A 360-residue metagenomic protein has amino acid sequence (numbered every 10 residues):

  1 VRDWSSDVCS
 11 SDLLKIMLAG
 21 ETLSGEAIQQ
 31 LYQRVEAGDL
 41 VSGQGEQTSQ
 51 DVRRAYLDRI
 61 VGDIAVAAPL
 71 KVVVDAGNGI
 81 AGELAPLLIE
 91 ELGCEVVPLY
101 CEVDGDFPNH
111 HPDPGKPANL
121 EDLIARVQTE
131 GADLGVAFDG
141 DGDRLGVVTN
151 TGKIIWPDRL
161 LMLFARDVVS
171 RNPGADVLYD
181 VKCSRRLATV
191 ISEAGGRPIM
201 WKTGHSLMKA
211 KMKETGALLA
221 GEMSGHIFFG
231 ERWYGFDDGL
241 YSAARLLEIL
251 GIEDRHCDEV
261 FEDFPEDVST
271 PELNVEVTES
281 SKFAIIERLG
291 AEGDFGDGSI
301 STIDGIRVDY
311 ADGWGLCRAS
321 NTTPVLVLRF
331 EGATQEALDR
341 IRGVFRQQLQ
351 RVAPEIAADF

Functional and structural regions predicted by a protein language model:
V1-V8: Single conserved hydrophobic/aromatic residue that forms the stacking wall/gate of nucleotide- or nucleobase-binding
S6, M17, D75, A137-D139 (+2 more regions): Short beta-strand segments
C9-D12, G79-L84, G140-L145, L187: Short glycine/serine/threonine-rich phosphate/pyrophosphate-binding segments that cradle anionic phosphate groups
D12-E130: Gly/Ser/Thr-enriched, mixed-charge loops and adjacent short helices that form phosphate/oxyanion-binding elements
K15-A19, G146-N150, S192, F228-G230: Short beta-strand-to-turn element immediately C-terminal to the catalytic PLP-Schiff-base lysine in fold type I
S24-G25, P98-Y100, K153-N172, H205 (+1 more regions): Gly/Ser/Thr-rich active-site loops/lids in small-molecule metabolic enzymes that frequently grip phosphoryl groups
D113-M200: Acidic, glycine-rich loop-and-beta core segments that form the ion-binding/anion-interacting portion of active sites
L134, S170-F360: Phosphate-binding and adjacent anionic-ligand microenvironments
